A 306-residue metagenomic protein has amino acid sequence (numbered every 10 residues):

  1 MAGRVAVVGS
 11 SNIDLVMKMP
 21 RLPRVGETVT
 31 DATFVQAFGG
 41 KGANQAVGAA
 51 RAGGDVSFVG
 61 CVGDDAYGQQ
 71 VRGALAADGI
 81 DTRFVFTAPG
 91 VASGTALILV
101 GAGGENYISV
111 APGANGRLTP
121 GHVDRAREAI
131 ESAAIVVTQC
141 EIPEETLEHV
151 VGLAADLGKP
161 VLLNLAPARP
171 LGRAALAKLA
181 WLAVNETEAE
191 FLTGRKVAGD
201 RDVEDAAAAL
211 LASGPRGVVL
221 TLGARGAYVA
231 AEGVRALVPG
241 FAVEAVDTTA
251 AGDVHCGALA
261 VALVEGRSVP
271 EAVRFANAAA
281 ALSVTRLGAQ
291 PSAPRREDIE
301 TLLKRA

Functional and structural regions predicted by a protein language model:
M1-C61, A66-A77, E244-V246: Glycine-rich phosphate/adenosyl-contacting loop at the front of the ribokinase-like
M1-V5, R169-K178, D200-A306: Conserved phosphate-binding/catalytic region of the ribokinase-like
A46-D55, V100, V261-G266: Alpha-helix C-terminal capping segments
C61, F84-A88, I98-I135, C140: Conserved phosphate-binding/catalytic loop of the ribokinase/pfkB sugar-kinase fold
A74-G90: A glycine-rich helix N-cap at a beta->alpha junction
G79, G116-G121, V161-A168, P239: Short gly/ser/thr-rich secondary-structure transition/capping motifs
V123, A134-D205, R225-A227: Conserved beta-alpha-beta core of the PfkB/ribokinase-like small-molecule kinase fold
